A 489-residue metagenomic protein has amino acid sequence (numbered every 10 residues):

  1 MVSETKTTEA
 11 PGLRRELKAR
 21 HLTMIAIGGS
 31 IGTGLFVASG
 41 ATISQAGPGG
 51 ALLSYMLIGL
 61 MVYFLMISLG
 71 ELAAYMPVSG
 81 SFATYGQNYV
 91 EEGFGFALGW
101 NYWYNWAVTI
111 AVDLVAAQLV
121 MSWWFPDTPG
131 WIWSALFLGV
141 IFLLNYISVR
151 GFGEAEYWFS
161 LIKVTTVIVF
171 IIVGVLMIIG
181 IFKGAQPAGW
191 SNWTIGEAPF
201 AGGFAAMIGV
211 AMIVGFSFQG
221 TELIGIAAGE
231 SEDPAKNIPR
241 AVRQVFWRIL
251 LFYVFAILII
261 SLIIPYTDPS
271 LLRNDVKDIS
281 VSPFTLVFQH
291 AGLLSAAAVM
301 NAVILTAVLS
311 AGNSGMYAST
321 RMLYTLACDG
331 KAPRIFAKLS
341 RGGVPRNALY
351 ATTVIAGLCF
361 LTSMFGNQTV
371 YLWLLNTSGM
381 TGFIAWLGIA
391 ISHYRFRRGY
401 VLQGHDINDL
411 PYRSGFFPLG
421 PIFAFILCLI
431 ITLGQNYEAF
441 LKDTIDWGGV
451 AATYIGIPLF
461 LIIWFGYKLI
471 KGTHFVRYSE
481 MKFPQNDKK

Functional and structural regions predicted by a protein language model:
M1-G40, S44-G49, Y63-I67, S79 (+3 more regions): Membrane-interface "cap" regions at the ends of multi-pass membrane proteins
T7-L13, L52, F125, P129 (+1 more regions): Helix-loop-helix junctions that connect adjacent transmembrane segments in multi-pass membrane transporters
E9, A83-G93, L114-S134, T166 (+5 more regions): Helix-loop-helix connectors at the membrane interface of multi-pass transporters/channels
L13-R14, A38-F137, I141-L143, R248 (+2 more regions): Extracellular loop-to-transmembrane helix junctions
V78, N101-A116, I213, F218-S231 (+3 more regions): Membrane-helix boundary/coupling elements in multi-pass transport proteins
T84, E91, W123, E197 (+3 more regions): TM-loop-TM module centered on a large, flexible mid-protein loop between adjacent transmembrane helices in multi-pass
W131-G189, Q219, V242-F246, L250 (+3 more regions): Membrane-interface loop-to-helix entry segments
W158-F159, F336-G343, W386-A452, M481-K488: C-terminal membrane-solvent junction of multi-pass transporters and transport-like membrane proteins
